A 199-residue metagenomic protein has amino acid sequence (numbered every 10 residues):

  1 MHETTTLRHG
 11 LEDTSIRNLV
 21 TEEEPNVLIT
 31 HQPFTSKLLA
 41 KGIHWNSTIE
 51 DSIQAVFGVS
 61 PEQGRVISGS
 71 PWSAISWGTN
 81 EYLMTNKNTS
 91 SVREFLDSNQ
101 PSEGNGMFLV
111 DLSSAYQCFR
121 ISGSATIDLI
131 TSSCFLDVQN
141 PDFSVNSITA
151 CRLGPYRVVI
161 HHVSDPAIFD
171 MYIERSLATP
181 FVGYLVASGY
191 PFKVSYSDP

Functional and structural regions predicted by a protein language model:
M1-P199: Basic, glycine/lysine-rich polyanion-binding surfaces/domains
